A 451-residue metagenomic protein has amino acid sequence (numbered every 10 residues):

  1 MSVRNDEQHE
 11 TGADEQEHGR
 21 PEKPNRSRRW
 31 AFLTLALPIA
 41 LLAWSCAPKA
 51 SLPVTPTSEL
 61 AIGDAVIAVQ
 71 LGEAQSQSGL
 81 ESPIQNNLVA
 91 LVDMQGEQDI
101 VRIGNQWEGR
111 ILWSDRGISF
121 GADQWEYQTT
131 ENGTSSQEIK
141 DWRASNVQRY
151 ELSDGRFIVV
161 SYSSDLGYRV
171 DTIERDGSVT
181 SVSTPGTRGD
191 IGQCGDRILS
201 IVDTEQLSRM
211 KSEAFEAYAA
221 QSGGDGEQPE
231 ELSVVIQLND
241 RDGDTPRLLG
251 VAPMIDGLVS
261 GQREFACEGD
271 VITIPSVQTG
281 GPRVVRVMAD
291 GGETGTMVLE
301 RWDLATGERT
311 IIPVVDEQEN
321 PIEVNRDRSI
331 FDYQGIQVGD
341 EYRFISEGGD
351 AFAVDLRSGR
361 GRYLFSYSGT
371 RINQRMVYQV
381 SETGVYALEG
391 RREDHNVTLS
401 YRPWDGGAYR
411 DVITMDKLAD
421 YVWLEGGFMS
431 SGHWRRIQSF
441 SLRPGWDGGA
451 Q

Functional and structural regions predicted by a protein language model:
M1-N25, W30-F32, L248-A266, I330-G335 (+1 more regions): Intrinsic structural disorder
S2-D14, G19-E97, Y421-Q451: Sequence/structural signature of beta-propeller modules and their immediately flanking N-terminal secretory/stalk
H9-E10, E17-N25, I39, R247 (+4 more regions): Generic low-complexity segments that are intrinsically disordered, proline-rich and/or Lys/Arg-biased
Q16, K23, E108, Q137 (+7 more regions): Intrinsically disordered, low-complexity, compositionally biased regions/tails
A47-A50, Q77-Q106, A122-S145, Y162-G186 (+5 more regions): Surface-exposed loop/turn elements that mediate protein-protein interactions on large endomembrane-trafficking
L52-E59, I103-R116, W142-D154, T184-R197 (+4 more regions): Repeated scaffold domains used in trafficking and secretory/extracellular systems, primarily beta-propellers
S58-S82, R110-Y127, Y150-S164, D190-G223 (+5 more regions): Short beta-strand elements that form the blades of beta-propeller/WD-repeat-like and other beta-sheet-rich scaffold
